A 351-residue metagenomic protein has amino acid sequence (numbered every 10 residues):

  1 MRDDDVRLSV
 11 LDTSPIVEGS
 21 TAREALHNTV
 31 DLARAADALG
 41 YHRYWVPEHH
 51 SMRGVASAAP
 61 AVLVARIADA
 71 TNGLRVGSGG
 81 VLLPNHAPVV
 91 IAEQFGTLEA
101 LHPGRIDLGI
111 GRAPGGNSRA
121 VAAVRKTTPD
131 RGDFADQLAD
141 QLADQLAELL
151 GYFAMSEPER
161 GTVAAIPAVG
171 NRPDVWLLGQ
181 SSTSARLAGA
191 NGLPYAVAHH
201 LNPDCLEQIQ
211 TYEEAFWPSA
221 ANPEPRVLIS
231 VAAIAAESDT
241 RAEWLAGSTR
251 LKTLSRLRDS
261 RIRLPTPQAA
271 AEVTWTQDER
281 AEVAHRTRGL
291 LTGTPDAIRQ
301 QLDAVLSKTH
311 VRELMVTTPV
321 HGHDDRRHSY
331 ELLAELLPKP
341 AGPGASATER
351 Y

Functional and structural regions predicted by a protein language model:
M1-V76: N-terminal beta1-alpha1-beta2 module of alpha/beta enzyme domains
R2-D4, T128-A164, D204-R312, A341-Y351: An alpha-helical appendage that flanks or caps ligand/catalytic pockets
D3-A22, P84-M155, P203: Flexible, glycine-rich active-site loops centered on histidine and acidic residues that chelate a metal or position
L8, A36, G40, E48 (+6 more regions): Conserved, mostly hydrophobic/aromatic
L8-D12, Y44-V46, V76-S78, I106-I110 (+4 more regions): Hydrophobic faces of well-ordered beta-strands that scaffold small-molecule active sites in alpha/beta enzyme cores
D12-H27, V81-V89, V169-G179, R286-P295: Active-site mouth loops of central-metabolism enzymes
R23-A35, Q180-R186, A297-A304: Short, acidic/polar
T183-L201: A conserved active-site cap/scaffold subdomain adjacent to cofactor or substrate pockets
